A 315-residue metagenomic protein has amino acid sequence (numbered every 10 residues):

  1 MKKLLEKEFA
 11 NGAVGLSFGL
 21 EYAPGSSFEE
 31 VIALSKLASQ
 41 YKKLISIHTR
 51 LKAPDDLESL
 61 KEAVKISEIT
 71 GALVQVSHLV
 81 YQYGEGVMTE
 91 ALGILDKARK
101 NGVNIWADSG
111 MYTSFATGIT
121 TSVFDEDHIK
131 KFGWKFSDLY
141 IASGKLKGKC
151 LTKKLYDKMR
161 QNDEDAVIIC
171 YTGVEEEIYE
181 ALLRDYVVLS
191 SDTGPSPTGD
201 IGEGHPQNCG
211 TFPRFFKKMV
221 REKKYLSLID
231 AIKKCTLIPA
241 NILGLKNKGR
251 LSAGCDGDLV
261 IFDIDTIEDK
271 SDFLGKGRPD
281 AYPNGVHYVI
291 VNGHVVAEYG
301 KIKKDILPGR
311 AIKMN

Functional and structural regions predicted by a protein language model:
M1-I66: Hydrophobic, small-residue-rich alpha-helical packing segments that form membrane-like cores
M1-P24, E68, L73, S77-K224: Active-site neighborhoods of metal-dependent hydrolases
K3-K7, D230-K234, I238: A non-catalytic, amphipathic alpha-helix used as a structural packing/dimerization or gating element in enzyme scaffolds
G12, H48, D108, D192 (+5 more regions): Divalent metal-coordination and catalytic microenvironments
E21-E29, R50-P54, Q82-G86, E203-G204 (+2 more regions): Alpha-helix capping and helix-loop boundary segments enriched in small/acidic/polar residues
F28-V31, L57-K61, G86-A91, A116-E126 (+4 more regions): Short acidic, glycine/serine/threonine-rich loops at helix termini
I168-T172, I178, L226-I232, A240-R278: Acidic, glycine-enriched loop/beta-strand segments at the rims of small-molecule binding/catalytic pockets
Y179-Y186, S191-G194, L259-P308: C-terminal cap of metal-dependent C-N hydrolases
